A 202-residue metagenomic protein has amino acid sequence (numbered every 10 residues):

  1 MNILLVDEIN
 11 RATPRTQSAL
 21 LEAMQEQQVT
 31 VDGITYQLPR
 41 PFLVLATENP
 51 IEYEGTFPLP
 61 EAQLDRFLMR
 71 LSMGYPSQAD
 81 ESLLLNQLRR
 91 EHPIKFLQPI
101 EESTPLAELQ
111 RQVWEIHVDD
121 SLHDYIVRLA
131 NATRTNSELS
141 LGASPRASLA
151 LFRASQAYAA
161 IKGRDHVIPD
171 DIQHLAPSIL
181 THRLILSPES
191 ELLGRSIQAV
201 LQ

Functional and structural regions predicted by a protein language model:
M1-L5: Conserved alpha-helical scaffold flanking the Walker A/P-loop in AAA+ ATPase domains
V6-D7, V31-D32, S187-P188: Thr-Gly-centered strand-to-loop micro-motif
D7-E8, A19: Walker B catalytic acidic pair
R11-T16, M24-I116, Q156-I161: Canonical AAA+ ATPase core
L85, I126, A130, L175-L180: Short alpha-helical scaffolding segments that buttress acidic/His motifs in well-ordered protein cores
F96-S148: Conserved AAA+ ATPase small/helical "lid" subdomain
T135-Q202: C-terminal engagement/docking regions of AAA+ P-loop ATPases
